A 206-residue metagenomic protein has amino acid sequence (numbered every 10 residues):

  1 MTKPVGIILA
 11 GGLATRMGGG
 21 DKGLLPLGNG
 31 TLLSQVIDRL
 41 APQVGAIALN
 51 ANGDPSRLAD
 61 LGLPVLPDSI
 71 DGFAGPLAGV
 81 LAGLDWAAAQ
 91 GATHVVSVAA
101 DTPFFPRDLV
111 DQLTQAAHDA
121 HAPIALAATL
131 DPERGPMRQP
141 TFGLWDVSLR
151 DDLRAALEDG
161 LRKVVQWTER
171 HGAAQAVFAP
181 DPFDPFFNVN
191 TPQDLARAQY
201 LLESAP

Functional and structural regions predicted by a protein language model:
M1-V164, E169-P185, P192-A196, Y200-A205: Nucleotide and nucleotide-moiety/phosphate-recognizing core
